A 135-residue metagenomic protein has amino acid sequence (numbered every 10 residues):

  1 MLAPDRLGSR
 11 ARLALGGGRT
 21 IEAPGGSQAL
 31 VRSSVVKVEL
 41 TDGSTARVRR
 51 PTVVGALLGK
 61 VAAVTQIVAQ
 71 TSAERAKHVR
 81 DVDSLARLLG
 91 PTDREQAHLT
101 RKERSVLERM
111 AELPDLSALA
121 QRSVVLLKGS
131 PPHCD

Functional and structural regions predicted by a protein language model:
M1-D135: Compositionally biased terminal segments of proteins
